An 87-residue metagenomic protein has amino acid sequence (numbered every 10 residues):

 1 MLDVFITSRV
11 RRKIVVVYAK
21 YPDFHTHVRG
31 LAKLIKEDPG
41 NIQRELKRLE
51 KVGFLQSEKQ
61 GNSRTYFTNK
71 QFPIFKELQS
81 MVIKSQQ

Functional and structural regions predicted by a protein language model:
M1-V15: Short alpha-helical segments that sit at the start of domains
A19-D23: Short helix-capping/hinge SLiMs at alpha-helix to coil transitions
R29-K33: A short acidic, leucine-rich amphipathic alpha-helix
I42-Q43: Helix-turn-helix DNA-binding helix
L46-K47: Short, hydrophobic-biased segments on the C-terminal half of alpha helices that form "recognition helices"
E50-K59: A short, conserved structural fragment
T65-Q87: Conserved segment of winged-helix/HTH DNA-binding domains
